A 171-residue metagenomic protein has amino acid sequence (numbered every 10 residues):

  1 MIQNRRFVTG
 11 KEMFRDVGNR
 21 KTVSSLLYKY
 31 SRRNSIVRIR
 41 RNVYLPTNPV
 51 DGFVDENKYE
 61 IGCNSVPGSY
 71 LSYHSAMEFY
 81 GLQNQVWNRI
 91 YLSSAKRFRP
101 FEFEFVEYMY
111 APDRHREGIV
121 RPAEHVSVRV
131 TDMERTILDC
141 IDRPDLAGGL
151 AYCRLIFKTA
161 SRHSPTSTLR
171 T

Functional and structural regions predicted by a protein language model:
M1-S69, E104, S164-L169: Short beta-edge/loop segments at beta->alpha junctions of small alpha/beta modules that act as binding/recognition
G18, G81, D142-L146: Hydrophobic/aromatic-lined pockets within catalytic cores
R41, R89-I90, L150-R154: Short coil/turn segments at secondary-structure boundaries
L45-P49, M109-P112, T159: Short, compositionally biased low-complexity segments
N64, H74-E78, R135-R143: Short, hydrophobic/amphipathic alpha-helical patches that form generic packing surfaces within helical domains
S69-S72, M133: Catalytic-loop motifs flanking and including active-site residues across diverse enzymes
Y73-H125: Exposed, interaction-prone assembly regions rather than primary DNA-binding/catalytic cores
I119-T171: Hydrophobic alpha-helical interaction segments
